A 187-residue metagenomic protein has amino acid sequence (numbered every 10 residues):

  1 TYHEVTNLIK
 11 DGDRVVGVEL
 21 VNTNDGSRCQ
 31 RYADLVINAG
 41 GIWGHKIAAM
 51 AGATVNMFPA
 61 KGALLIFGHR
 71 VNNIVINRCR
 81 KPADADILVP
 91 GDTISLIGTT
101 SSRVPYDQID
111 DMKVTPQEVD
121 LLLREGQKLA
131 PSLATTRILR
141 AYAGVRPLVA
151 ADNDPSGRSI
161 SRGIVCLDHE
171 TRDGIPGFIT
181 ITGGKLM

Functional and structural regions predicted by a protein language model:
T1-V16: A conserved short coil-to-beta-strand element within the FAD-binding core of flavoproteins
Y2-T6, V21-D25, K128: Flavin (primarily FAD) cofactor-binding/catalytic cores of flavoenzymes
L8, V18, V36, T136-A141: Generic beta-strand hydrophobic packing signal
R14, Y32, S132-A134: Short loop/turn motifs at secondary-structure junctions
R14-E19, N72-I74: Short, hydrophobic/aromatic-rich segments at coil-to-beta transitions
N24-L35: Core beta-strand elements of the Rossmann-like FAD/NAD(P) dinucleotide-binding domain in flavoenzyme oxidoreductases
G40-G41: Glycine-rich, N-terminal phosphate-binding loop of Rossmann-like dinucleotide-binding domains
K46-A49, T54-A63, F67-L96, S102-M187: C-terminal catalytic lobe of FAD-dependent flavoproteins
